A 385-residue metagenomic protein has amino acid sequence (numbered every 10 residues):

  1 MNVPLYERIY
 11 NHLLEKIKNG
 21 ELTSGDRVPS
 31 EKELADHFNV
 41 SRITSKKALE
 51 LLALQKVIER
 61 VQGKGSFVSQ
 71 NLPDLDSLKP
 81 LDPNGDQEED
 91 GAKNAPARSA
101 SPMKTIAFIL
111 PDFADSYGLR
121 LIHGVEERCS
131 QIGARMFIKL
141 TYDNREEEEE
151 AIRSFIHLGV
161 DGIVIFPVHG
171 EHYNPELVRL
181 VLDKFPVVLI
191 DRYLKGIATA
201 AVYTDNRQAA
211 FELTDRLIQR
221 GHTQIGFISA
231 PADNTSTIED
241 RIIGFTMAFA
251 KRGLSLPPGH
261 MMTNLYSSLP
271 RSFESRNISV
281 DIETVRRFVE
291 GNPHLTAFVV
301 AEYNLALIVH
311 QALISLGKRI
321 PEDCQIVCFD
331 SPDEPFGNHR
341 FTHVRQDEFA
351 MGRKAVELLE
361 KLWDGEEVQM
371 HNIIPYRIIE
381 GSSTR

Functional and structural regions predicted by a protein language model:
M1-K93: N-terminal helix-turn-helix DNA-binding module of bacterial transcription factors
N11, E15-K18, E50, S69-D215 (+1 more regions): Alpha-helical recognition/docking segments in bacterial nutrient-uptake and carbohydrate-utilization systems
H12, K16, I282-R385: Flexible loop/turn connectors
S24-D26, T223-Q224, L256-H260, R319-Q325: Short acidic capping loops at alpha-helix termini that bridge into adjacent secondary structure
Y117-Q131, T237-H260, I308, A312 (+1 more regions): Short, solvent-exposed amphipathic alpha-helices that sit in or adjacent to ligand/effector-binding or catalytic
S130-L140, T246-I278: Short beta-strand elements in bilobed, periplasmic/extracellular small-molecule ligand-binding domains
A200-F227, I243, M247, I278-R286 (+2 more regions): Hydrophobic alpha-helical segments within soluble ligand-binding/sensing domains
L213-S255, M370-R385: An alpha-beta-alpha
